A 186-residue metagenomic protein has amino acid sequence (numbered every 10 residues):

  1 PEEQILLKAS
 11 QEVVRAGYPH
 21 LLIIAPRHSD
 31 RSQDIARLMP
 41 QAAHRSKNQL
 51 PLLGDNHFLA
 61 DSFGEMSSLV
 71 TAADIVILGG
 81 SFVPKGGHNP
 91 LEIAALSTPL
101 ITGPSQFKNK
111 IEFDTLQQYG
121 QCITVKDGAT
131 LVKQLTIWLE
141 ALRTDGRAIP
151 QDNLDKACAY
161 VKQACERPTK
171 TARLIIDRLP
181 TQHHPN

Functional and structural regions predicted by a protein language model:
P1-N186: Nucleotide-activated sugar donor-binding and catalytic core shared by glycosyltransferases and related lipid-linked
